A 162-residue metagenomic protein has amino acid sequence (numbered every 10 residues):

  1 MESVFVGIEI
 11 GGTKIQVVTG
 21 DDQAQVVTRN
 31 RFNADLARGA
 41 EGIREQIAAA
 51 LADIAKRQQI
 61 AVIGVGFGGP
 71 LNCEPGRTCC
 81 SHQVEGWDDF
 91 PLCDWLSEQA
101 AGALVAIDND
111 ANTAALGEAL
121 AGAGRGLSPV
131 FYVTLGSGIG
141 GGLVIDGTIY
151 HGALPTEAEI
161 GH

Functional and structural regions predicted by a protein language model:
E2-V4, V18-A24, T28-N30, R38-G42 (+4 more regions): Glycine/GP-enriched mid-protein hinge/lid loop-to-helix segment characteristic of carbohydrate kinases
V4, A61-V62: Structural motif
E9: Conserved catalytic-loop position in the HRD/HxD motif
T13: Conserved Rossmann-like nucleotide-cofactor binding loop
A40-A48, A52, V62-I63, P70-F131: Glycine-rich phosphate-binding loop and adjoining helix at the ATP-binding site of ATP-dependent phosphoryl-transfer
G68-L71, G136-G138: Short glycine-rich anion-binding loops that position phosphate/pyrophosphate groups of nucleotides and phosphorylated
